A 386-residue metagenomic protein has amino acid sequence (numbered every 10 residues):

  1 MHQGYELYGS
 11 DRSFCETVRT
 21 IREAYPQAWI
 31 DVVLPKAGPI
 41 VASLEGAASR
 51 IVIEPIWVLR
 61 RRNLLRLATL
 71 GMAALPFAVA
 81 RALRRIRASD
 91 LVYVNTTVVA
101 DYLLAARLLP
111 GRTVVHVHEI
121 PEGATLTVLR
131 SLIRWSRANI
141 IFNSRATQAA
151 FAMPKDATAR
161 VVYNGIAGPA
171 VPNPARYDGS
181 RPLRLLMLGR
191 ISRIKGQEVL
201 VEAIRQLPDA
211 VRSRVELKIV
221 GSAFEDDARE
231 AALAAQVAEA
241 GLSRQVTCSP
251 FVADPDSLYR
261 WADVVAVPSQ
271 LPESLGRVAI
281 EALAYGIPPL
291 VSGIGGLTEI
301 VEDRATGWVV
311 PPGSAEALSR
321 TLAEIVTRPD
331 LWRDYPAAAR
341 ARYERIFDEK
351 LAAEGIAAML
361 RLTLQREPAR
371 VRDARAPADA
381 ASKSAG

Functional and structural regions predicted by a protein language model:
G9-R19, L183, S192-Q206, A231 (+1 more regions): A conserved mid-protein helix/loop that constitutes part of the nucleotide-sugar donor-binding site
V32-P39, L188, E216-A231: Glycosyltransferase donor-sugar binding loop
V33, P288-V291, V301: Short hydrophobic beta-strand element within catalytic cores of glycosyltransferases and related nucleotide-activated
A146, G165: Carbohydrate-associated surface elements
E225-E230, L242-V252, L258, W308-V309: Active-site donor-binding acidic/aromatic loop of nucleotide-activated sugar and phosphosugar transferases involved
R260-S274, I287: Acidic donor-binding loop of glycosyltransferase active sites
D303-R304, W308-A315, E324-P329: Conserved acidic donor-binding segment of nucleotide-sugar-dependent glycosyltransferases
A317, E324, L331-I346, A352-A357: A short, well-ordered alpha-helix in the C-terminal region of glycosyltransferases
